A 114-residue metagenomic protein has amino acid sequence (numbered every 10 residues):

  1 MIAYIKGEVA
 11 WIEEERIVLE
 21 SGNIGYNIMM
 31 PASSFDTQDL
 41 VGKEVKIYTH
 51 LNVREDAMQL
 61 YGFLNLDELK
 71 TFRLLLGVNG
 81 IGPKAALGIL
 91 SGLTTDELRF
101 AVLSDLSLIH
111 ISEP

Functional and structural regions predicted by a protein language model:
M1-G77, P83: Structure-specific DNA junction-binding interface
A10, N52, G88-I89, S104: Short alpha-helical scaffold segments that flank and stabilize functional sites
E15, D96, L108: Glycine-centered loop/turn positions within well-structured domains that cap or flank conserved ligand/cofactor-binding
D56, E68-T71, T94, V102-L106: N-terminal alpha-helical segment
M58-F63, P83-V102: Amphipathic, charged-and-aliphatic alpha-helical interface segments that function as noncatalytic docking
N79-G80, I111: Contiguous hydrophobic segments
S107-P114: Residue-level detector of conserved catalytic or cofactor/ligand-binding positions in enzyme active sites
